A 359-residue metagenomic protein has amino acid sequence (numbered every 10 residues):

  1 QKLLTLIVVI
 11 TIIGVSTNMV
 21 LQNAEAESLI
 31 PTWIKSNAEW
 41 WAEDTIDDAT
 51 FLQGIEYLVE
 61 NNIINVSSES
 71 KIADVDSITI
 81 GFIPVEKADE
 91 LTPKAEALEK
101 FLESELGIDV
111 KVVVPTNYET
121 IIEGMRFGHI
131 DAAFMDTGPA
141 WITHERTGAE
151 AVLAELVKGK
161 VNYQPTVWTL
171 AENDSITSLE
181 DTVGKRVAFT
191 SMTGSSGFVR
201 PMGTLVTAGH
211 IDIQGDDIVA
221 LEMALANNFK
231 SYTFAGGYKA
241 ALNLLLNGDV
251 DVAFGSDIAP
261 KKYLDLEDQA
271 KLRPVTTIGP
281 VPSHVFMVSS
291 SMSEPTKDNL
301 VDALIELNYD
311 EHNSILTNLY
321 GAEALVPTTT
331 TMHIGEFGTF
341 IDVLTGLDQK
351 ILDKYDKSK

Functional and structural regions predicted by a protein language model:
S70-W141: Extracytoplasmic small-molecule ligand-binding "clamshell" domains of the periplasmic binding protein/Venus flytrap
K71-I78, F82, E86-P93, A97 (+2 more regions): An extracytoplasmic/periplasmic, membrane-proximal ligand-sensing/linker region
P84, Q164-I176, V281-T296: A bilobed periplasmic-binding-protein/Venus flytrap-type ligand-binding module shared by bacterial periplasmic
L98-L106, G197-F234, K262-E267: Ligand-binding cleft/hinge of the Venus flytrap
V113-E123, D136-G138, I213-N243, P280: Short helix-initiation/N-cap motifs at beta->coil->alpha
F134-T147, T204-T207, K239-K271: A ligand-binding cleft/hinge motif common to bilobed small-molecule-binding domains
E150-K160, L264-P280: Short beta-strand->loop
E155-G215: A conserved helix-loop-strand patch within extracytoplasmic ligand-binding domains of the periplasmic binding
